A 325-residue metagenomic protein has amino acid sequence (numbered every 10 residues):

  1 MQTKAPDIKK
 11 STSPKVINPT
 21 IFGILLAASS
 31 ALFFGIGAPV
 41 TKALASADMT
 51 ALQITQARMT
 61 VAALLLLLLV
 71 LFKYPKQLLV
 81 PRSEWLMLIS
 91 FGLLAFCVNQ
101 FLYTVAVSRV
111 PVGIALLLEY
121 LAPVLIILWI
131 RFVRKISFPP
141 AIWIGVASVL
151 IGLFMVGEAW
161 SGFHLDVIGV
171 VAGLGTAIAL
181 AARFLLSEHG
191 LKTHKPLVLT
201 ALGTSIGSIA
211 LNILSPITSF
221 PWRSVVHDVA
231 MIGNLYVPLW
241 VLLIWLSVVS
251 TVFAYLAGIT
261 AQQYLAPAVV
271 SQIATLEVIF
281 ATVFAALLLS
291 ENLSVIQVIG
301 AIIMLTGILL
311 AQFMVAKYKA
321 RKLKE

Functional and structural regions predicted by a protein language model:
Q2-A57, G162-H189, E325: Glycine-/small-residue-enriched transmembrane alpha-helix faces in small-molecule transporters and effluxers
Q2-D7, S46-C97, L125-W129, A179-L186 (+2 more regions): Transmembrane alpha-helices of multi-pass small-molecule transport proteins
I21-L26, Q53-F72, W143-I151, I168-A172 (+2 more regions): Hydrophobic alpha-helical transmembrane segments of multi-pass integral membrane proteins, especially transporters
A31, Q56-A57, Q100, I114-L121 (+2 more regions): Helix-helix packing/entry segments at the starts of transmembrane helices
A38, L67-G113, E119, M155-V156 (+1 more regions): Specific transmembrane alpha-helical segments of multi-pass solute transporters/efflux pumps, especially DMT/EamA
L44, I54, R58, A106 (+8 more regions): Hydrophobic/aromatic residues within transmembrane alpha-helices of multi-pass small-molecule transporters
L65, V70, A122-A147, I279-V298: C-terminal transmembrane-helix exit sites in multi-pass transporters
L66, W129, F138-E158, A177 (+1 more regions): Hydrophobic transmembrane alpha-helices of multi-pass small-molecule transport proteins
